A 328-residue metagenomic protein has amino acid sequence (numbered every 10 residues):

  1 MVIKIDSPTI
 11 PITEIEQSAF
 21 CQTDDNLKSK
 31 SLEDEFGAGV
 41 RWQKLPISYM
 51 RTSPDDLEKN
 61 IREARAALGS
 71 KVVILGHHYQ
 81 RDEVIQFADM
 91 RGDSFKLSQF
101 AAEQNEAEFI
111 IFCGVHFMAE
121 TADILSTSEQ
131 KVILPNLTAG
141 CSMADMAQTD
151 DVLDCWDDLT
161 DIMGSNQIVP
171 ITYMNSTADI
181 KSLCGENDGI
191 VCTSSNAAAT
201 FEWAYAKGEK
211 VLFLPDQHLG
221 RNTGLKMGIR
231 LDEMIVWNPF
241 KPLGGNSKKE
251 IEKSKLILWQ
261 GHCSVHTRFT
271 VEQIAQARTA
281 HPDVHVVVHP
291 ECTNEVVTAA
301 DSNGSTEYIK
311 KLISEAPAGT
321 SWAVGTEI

Functional and structural regions predicted by a protein language model:
V2-I328: Active-site loop-to-helix "anion-binding N-cap" substructures in soluble metabolic enzymes
